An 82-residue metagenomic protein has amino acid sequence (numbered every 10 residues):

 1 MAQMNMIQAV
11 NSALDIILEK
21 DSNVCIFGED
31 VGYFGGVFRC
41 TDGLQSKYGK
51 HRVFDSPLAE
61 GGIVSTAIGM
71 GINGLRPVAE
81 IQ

Functional and structural regions predicted by a protein language model:
M1-Q82: Thiamine diphosphate
